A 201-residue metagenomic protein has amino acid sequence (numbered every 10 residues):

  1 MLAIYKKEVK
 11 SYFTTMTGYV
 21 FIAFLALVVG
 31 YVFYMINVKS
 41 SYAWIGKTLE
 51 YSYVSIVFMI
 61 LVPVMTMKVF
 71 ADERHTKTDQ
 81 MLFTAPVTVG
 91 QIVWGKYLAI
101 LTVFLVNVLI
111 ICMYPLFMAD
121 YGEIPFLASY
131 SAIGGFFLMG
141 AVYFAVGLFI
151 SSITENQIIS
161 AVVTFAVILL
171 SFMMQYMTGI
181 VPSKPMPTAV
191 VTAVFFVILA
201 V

Functional and structural regions predicted by a protein language model:
M1-D72: Hydrophobic alpha-helical transmembrane segments
V29-I36, S40-V57, W94-G95, A99-T164 (+2 more regions): Secretory targeting signals
F58-V64, G140-F144, A193-V201: Hydrophobic cores of alpha-helical transmembrane segments in multi-pass inner/ER membrane proteins, independent
M65-F83, Y97: Transmembrane helix boundary and interhelical loop/hinge segments in multi-pass membrane proteins
Q157-V201: Transmembrane helix segments
